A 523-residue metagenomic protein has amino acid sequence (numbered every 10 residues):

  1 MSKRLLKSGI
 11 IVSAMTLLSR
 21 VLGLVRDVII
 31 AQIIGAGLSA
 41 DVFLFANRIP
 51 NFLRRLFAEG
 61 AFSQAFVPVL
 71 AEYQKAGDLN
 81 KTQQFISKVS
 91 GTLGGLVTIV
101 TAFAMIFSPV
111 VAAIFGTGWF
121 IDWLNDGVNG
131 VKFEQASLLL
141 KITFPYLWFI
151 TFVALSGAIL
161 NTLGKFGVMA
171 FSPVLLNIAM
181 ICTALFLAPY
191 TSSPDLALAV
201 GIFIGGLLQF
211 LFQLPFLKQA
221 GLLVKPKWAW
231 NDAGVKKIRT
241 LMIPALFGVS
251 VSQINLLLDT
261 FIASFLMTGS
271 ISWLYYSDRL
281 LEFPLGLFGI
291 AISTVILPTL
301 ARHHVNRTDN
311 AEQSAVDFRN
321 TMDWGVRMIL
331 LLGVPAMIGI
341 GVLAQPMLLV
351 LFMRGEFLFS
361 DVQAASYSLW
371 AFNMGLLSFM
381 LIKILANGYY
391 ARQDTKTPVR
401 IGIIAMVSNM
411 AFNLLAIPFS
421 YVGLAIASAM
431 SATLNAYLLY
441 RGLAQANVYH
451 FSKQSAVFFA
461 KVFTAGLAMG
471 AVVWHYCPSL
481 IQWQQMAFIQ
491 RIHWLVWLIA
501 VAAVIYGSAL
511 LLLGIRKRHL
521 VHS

Functional and structural regions predicted by a protein language model:
M1-S523: Membrane-embedded alpha-helical bundles of multi-pass transporters/translocases, especially carrier/permease families
